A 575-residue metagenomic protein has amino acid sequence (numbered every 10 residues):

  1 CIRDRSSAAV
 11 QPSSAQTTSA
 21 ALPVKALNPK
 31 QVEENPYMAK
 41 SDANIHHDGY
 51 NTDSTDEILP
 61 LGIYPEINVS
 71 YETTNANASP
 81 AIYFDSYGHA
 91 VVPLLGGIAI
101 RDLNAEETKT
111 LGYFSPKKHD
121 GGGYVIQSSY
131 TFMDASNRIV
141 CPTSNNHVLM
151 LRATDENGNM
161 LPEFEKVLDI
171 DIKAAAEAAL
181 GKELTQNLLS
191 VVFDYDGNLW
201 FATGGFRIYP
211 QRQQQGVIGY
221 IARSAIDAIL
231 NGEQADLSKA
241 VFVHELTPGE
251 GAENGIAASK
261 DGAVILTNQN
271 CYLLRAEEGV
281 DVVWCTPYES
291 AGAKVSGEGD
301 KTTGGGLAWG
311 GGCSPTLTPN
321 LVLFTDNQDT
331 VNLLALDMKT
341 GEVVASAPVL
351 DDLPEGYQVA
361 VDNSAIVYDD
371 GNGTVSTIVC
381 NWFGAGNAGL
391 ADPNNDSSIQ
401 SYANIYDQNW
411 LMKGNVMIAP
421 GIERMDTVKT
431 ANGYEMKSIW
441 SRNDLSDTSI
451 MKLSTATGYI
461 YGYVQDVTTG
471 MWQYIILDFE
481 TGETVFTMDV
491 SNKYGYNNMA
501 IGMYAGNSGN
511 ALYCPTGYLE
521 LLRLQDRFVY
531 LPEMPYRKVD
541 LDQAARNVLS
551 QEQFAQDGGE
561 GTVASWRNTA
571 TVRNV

Functional and structural regions predicted by a protein language model:
C1-R5: Conserved small/polar residues in nucleotide/adenosyl-binding loops
A9-Y113, S136-R138, Q525-L549: Sequence/structural signature of beta-propeller modules and their immediately flanking N-terminal secretory/stalk
T74-Y83, K118-M133, A175-V192, P248-A258 (+4 more regions): Repeated scaffold domains used in trafficking and secretory/extracellular systems, primarily beta-propellers
N75-I82, H89, L95-N146, V167-S190 (+1 more regions): Blade-loop segments of beta-propeller domains
L95-D102, N145-A153, R207-I221, Q269-L274 (+4 more regions): Structural motif
F114-G122, E165-E183, G232-G249, V283-L307 (+3 more regions): Surface-exposed loop and turn segments in beta-propeller and other repeat-based domains that flank or scaffold
L321-V322, I366-K493: Loop/turn-rich, solvent-exposed surfaces of beta-rich toroidal or solenoidal domains
N497-D540, A544: Blade-level signature of beta-propeller repeat domains, shared across WD40, Kelch, NHL, RCC1 and BNR/Asp-box propellers
